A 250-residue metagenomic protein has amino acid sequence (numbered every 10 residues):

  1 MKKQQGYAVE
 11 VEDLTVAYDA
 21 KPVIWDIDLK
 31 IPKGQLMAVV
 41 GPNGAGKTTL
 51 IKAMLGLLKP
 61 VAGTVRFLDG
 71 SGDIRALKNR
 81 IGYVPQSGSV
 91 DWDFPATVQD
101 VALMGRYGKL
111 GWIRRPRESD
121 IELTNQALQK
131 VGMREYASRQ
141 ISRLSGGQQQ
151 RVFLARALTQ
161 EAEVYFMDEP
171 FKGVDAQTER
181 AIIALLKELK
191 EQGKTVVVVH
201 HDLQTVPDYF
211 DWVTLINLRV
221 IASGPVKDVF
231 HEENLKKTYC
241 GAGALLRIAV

Functional and structural regions predicted by a protein language model:
L55: Helix-to-loop junction immediately C-terminal to a conserved catalytic motif
G63-L77: Conserved ABC transporter NBD signature motif
L103, E118-Y136: Conserved ABC ATPase "signature" region
Q140-L144, Q148: Conserved ABC ATPase signature
Y165-E169: Catalytic Walker B motif of ABC-type/P-loop ATPase nucleotide-binding domains
H200-H201: H-loop/switch region of ABC-family ATPase nucleotide-binding domains
W212-V226: H-loop (His-switch) and adjacent beta-strand-loop-beta switch element of ABC-type ATPase nucleotide-binding domains
